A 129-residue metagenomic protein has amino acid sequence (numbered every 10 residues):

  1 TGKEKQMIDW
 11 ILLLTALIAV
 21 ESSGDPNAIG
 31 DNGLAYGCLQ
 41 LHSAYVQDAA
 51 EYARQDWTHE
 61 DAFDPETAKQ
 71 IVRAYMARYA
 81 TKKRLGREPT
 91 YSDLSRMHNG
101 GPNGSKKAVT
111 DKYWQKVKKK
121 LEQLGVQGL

Functional and structural regions predicted by a protein language model:
T1-Q6: Short, Lys/Arg-enriched N-terminal segments with co-localized hydrophobic residues within the first ~10-30 amino acids
D9-D25, L41, V72, D93-P102: Short, functionally critical alpha-helical segments immediately adjacent to catalytic or ligand/cofactor-binding
L17, E66, A108: Catalytic phosphate/metal-binding cores of nucleic-acid and nucleotide-processing enzymes, i.e., regions that mediate
A28-G30, A108-T110: Short, solvent-exposed loop/turn and secondary-structure capping segments
S43-S105, W114-L124: Alpha-helical segment that forms one wall of the substrate-binding/catalytic cleft in peptidoglycan-active domains
G128-L129: Short, solvent-exposed mixed-charge patches
